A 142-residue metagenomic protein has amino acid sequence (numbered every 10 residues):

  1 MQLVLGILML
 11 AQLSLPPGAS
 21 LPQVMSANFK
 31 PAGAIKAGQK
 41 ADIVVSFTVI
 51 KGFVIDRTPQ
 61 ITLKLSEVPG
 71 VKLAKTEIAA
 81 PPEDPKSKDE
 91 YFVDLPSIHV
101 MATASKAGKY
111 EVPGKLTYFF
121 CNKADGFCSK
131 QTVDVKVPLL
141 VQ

Functional and structural regions predicted by a protein language model:
L3-Q12: Sec-dependent N-terminal signal peptides
L13-Q142: Extracellular/lumen-exposed scaffold segments
